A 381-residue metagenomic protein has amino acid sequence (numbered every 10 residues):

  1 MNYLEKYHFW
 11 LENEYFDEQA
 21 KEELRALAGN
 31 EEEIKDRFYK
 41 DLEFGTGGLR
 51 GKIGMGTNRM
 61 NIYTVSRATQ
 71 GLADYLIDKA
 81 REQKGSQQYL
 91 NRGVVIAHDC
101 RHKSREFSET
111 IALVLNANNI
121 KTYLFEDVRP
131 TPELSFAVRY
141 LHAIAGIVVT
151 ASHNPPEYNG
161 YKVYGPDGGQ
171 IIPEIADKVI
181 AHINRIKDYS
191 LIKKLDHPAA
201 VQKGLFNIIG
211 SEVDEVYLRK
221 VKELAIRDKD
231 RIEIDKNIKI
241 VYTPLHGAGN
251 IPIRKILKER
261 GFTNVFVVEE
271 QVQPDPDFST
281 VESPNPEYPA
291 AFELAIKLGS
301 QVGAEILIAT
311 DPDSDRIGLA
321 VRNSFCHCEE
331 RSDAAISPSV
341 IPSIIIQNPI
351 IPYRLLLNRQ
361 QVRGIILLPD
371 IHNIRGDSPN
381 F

Functional and structural regions predicted by a protein language model:
N2-I111, F206-N237, A248: An N-terminal, well-structured beta->alpha segment
W10, L27, A68, L72-K79 (+8 more regions): Change "in soluble alpha/beta enzymes" to "in soluble alpha/beta proteins
E33-F38, L42, N159-E293: Gly/Ser/Thr-enriched, mixed-charge loops and adjacent short helices that form phosphate/oxyanion-binding elements
E82, S86, V95-Y158, T263-G318: N-terminal small/polar loop signature for handling phosphorylated ligands or for N-terminal nucleophile
Q83, Q87-Q88, H327, Q347 (+3 more regions): Low-complexity, intrinsically disordered or signal/transmembrane-proximal segments
V128-P130, S343, P352-R354, G364-F381: Short alpha-helices
Q170-D177, T263, S324, S343-L356 (+1 more regions): Gly/Ser/Thr-rich active-site loops/lids in small-molecule metabolic enzymes that frequently grip phosphoryl groups
R331-I341, Q347, R359, R363-G364 (+1 more regions): A cross-taxon signal for low-complexity, glycine/charged-rich
